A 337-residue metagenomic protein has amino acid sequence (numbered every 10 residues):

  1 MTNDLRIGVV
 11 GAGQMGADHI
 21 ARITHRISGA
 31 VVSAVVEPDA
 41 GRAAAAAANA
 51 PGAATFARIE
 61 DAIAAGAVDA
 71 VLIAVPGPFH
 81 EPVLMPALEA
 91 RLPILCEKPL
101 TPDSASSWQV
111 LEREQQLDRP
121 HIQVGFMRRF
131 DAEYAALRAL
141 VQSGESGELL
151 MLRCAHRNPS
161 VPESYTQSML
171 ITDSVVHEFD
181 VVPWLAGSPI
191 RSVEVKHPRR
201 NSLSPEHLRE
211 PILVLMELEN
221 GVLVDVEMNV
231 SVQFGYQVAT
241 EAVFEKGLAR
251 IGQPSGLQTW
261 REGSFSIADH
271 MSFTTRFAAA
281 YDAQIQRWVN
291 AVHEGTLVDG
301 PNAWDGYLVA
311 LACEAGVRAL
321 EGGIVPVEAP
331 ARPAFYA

Functional and structural regions predicted by a protein language model:
M1, A70-I73, N290-A337: C-terminal helix-rich "cap/oligomerization" subdomain common to oxidoreductases
M1-A50: N-terminal Rossmann-like dinucleotide-binding module
D18, P38, F273-Q286, P301: Active-site loop of classical SDR/Rossmann-like NAD(P)-dependent oxidoreductases, centered on the catalytic Tyr-X3-Lys
G52-I59: Conserved SAM-binding strand-loop segment of SAM-dependent methyltransferases
A65, A70, P76-G77, E81-F126: Beta-strand-loop-alpha-helix segment that lines the small-molecule cofactor/substrate pocket of alpha/beta enzymes
T101-V161: A contiguous active-site-proximal alpha/beta segment in oxidoreductase catalytic domains
V161-L223, N229-F234, W304: Rossmann-like dinucleotide-binding domain that binds NAD(P)(H)
S204-H207, E219-Q284: NAD(P)-dinucleotide binding in Rossmann-like oxidoreductases
